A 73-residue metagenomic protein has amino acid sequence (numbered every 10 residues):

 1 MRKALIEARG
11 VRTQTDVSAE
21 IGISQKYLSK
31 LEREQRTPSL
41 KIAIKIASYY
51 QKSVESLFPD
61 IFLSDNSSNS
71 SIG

Functional and structural regions predicted by a protein language model:
R2-E20: Short basic helix-loop element that most often maps to the first helix and adjoining turn of HTH DNA-binding modules
V11-T13, P38-K41: Residue-level signal for the short linker/turn that defines the boundary of a DNA-recognition helix
Q14, Q25, A43: Helix-turn-helix DNA-binding elements, focusing on the entry/boundary residues of the two helices that contact DNA
D16, Y27, S56: Residues in the helix-turn-helix
I23-T37: Recognition helix of helix-turn-helix/homeodomain-like DNA-binding domains that insert into the DNA major groove
K41-S56: DNA major-groove recognition helix of helix-turn-helix/homeodomain DNA-binding modules
S48, F58-G73: Short, charged recognition helix plus adjacent turn of helix-turn-helix-like nucleic-acid-binding domains
